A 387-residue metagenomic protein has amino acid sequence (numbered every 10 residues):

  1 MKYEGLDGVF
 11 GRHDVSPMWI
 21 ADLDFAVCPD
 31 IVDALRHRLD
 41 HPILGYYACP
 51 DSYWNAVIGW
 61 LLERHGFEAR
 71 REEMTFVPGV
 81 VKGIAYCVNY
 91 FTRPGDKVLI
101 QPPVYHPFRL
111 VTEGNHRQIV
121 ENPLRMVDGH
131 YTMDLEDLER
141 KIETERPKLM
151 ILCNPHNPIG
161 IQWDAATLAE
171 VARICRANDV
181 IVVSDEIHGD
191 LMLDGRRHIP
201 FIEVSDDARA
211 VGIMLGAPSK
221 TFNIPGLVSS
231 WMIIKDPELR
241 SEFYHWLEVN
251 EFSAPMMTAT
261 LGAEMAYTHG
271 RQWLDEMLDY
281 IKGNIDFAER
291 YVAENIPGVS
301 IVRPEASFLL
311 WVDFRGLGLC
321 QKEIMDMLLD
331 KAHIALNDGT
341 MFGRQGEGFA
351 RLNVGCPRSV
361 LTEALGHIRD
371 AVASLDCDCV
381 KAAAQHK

Functional and structural regions predicted by a protein language model:
M1-H13: An N-terminal-biased, well-structured beta-alpha scaffold segment characteristic of Rossmann-like dinucleotide-binding
E4-D7, H41, L62, E289 (+1 more regions): Compositionally biased, low-complexity repeat tracts
F10-S16, D22-H37, E68-K387: PLP-dependent class I/II
R38, L44-P78: Conserved N-terminal alpha-helix of the aminotransferase class I/II PLP-enzyme fold
